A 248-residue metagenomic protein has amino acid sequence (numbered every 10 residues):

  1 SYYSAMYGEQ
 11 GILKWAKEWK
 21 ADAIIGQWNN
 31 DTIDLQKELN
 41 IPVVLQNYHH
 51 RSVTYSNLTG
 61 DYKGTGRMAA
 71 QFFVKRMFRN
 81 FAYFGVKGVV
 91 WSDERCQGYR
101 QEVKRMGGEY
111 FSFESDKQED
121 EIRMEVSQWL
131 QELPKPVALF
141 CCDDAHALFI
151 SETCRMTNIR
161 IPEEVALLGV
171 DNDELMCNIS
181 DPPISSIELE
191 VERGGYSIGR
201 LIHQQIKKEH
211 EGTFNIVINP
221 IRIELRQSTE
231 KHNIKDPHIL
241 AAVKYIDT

Functional and structural regions predicted by a protein language model:
S1-A23, N30-T248: Bacterial carbohydrate/catabolite-sensing allosteric modules
